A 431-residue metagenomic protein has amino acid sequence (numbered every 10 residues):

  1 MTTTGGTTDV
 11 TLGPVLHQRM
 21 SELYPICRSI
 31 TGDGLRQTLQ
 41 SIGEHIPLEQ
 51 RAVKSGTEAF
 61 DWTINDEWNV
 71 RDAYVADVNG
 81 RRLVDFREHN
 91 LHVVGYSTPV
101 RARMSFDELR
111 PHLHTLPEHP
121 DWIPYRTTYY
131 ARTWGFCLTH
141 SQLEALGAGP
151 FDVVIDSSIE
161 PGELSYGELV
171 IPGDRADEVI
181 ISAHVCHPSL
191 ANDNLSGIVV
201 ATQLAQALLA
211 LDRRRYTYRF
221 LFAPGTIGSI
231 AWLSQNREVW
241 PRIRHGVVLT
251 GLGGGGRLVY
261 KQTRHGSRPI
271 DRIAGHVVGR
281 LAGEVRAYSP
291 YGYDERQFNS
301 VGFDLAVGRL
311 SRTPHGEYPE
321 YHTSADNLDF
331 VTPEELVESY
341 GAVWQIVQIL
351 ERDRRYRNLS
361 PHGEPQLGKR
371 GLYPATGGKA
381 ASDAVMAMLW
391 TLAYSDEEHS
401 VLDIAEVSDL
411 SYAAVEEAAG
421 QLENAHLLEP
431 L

Functional and structural regions predicted by a protein language model:
M1-L431: N-terminal hydrophobic/helix-forming segments and targeting peptides
